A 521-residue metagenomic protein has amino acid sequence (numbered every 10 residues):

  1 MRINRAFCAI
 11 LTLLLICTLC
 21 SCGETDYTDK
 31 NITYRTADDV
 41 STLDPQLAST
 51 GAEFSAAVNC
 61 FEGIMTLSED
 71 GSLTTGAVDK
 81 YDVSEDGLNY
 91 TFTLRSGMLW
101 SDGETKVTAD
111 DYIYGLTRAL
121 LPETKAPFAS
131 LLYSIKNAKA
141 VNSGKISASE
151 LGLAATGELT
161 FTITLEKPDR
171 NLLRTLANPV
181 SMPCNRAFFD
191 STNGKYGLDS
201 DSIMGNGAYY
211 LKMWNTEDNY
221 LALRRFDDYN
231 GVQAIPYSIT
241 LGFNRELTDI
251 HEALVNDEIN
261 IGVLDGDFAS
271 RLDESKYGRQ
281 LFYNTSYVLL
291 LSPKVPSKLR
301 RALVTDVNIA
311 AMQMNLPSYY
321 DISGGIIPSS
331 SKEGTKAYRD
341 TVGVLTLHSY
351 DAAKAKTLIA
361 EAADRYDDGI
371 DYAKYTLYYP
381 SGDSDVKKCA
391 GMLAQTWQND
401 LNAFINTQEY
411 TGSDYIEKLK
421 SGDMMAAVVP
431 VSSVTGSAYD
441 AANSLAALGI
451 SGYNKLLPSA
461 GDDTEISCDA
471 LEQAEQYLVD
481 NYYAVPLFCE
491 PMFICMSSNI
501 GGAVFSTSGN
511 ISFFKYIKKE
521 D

Functional and structural regions predicted by a protein language model:
R35-E85, T117, M204: N-terminal lobe/hinge region of extracytoplasmic solute-binding protein
A37-A57, A77-V78, T105, L172-P183 (+3 more regions): A structural "hinge/loop" feature
K80-L131: Aromatic- and charge-enriched surface segment that lines or borders ligand/interaction sites
D111, P127-A187: Surface-exposed binding/hinge segments that line and control ligand-binding clefts or catalytic entry sites
E158, L165-A234, S238, T248: Gly/Pro-rich hinge or "lid" segments in bacterial periplasmic/extracellular proteins
R224, S297-Q395: Append "and occasionally in soluble cytosolic enzymes with long acidic Gly/Pro-rich linkers
R225-R271: Ligand-site clamp/hinge motif
V304-A337, D385-A394, L419-D521: Detector for C-terminal structural segments
